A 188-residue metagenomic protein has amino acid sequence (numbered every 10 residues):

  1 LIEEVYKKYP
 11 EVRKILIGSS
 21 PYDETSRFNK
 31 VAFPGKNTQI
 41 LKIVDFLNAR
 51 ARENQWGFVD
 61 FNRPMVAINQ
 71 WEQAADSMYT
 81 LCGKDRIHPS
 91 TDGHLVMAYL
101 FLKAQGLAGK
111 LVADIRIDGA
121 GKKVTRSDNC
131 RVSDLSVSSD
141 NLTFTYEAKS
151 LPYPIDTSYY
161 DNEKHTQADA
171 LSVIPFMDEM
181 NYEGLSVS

Functional and structural regions predicted by a protein language model:
I2-I40: Active-site segments of SGNH/GDSL-like serine hydrolases that catalyze O-acetyl group transfer/hydrolysis on lipids
Y9-V12, W56, R86, T91: Generic hydrophobic/packing signal
R13-S20, N37-Y79, L95-G109: Extracellular serine-dependent O-acyl
D23-S26, F61-N62, T80, N162-H165: Generic detector of short, locally flexible boundary/turn motifs and exposed helical patches
T25-S26, I68-E72, V124-D128: Short, solvent-exposed polar/charged micro-motifs at secondary-structure junctions
F28, A32, Q39, A75-C82 (+1 more regions): Generic alpha-helix detector with strongest preference for long hydrophobic helices that associate with membranes
Y79-S188: Conserved catalytic region of serine esterases and O-acyltransferases that act on ester linkages in lipids
